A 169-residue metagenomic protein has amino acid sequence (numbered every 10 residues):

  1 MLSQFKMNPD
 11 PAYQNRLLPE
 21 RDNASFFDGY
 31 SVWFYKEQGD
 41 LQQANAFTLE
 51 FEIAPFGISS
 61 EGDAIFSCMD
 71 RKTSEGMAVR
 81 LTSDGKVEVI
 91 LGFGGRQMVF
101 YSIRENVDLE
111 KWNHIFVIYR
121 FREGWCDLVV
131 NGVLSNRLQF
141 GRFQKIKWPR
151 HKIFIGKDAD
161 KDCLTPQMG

Functional and structural regions predicted by a protein language model:
M1-G169: Extracellular glycan-associated modules
